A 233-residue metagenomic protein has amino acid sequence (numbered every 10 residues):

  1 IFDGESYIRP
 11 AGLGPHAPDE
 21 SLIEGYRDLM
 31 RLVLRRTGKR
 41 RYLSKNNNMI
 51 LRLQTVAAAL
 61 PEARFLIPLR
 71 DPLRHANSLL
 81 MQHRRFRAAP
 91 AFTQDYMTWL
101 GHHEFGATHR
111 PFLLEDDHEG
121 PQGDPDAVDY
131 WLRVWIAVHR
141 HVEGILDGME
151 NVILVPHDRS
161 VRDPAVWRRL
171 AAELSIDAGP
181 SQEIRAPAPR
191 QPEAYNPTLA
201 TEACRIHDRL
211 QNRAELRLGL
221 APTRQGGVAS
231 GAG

Functional and structural regions predicted by a protein language model:
I1-Y42, L113: PAPS-dependent sulfation machinery
Y26, M49-R52, V138: Amphipathic coiled-coil/heptad-repeat helices and related helical stalk/stem segments that mediate oligomerization
L34, A57, L146-D147: N-terminal cationic-hydrophobic initiation segments that often serve targeting/anchoring roles
T37, L60, M149-E150: A structural signal for short coil/turn segments at secondary-structure junctions
R41-K45, L154-P156: Short catalytic-loop micro-motif centered on adjacent basic/acidic residues
K45-N47, V56-M81: Conserved phosphate-donor/acceptor-positioning beta-strand/loop module used by diverse small-molecule
I50-L51, R74, V161-R162: Short alpha-helical
L80, R87-G233: PAPS-dependent sulfotransferases, especially Golgi type II membrane carbohydrate sulfotransferases
